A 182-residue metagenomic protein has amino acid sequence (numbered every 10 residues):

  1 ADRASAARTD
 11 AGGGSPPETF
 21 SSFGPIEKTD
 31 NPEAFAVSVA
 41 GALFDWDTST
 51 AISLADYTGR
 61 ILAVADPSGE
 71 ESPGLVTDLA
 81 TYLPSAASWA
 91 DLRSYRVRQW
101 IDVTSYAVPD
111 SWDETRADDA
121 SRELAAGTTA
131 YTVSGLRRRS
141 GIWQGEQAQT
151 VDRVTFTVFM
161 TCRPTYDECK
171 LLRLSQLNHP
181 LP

Functional and structural regions predicted by a protein language model:
A1-I52, D56-P67: Juxtamembrane and targeting peptides
A51-P182: Structured, amphipathic secondary-structure segments that form assembly/contact surfaces in multi-subunit
